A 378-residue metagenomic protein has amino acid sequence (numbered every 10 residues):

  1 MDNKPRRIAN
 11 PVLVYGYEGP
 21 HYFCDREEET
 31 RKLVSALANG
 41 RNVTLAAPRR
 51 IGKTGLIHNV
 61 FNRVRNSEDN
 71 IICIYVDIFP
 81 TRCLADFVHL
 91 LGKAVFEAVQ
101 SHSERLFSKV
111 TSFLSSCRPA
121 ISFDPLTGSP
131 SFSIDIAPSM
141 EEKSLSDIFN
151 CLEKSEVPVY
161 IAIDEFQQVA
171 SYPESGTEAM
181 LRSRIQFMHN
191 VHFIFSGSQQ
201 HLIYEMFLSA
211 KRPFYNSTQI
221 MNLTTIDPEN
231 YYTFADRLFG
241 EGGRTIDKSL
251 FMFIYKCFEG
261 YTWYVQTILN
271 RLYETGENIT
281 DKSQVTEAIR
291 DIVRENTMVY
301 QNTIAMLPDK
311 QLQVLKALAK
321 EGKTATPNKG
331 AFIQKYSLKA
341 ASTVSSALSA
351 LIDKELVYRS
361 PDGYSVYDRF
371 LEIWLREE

Functional and structural regions predicted by a protein language model:
M1-P48, R63-D69, Y358: A short, basic N-terminal segment
D2-V12, M298-E378: C-terminal leucine-rich, beta-strand-based interaction scaffolds used for sensing/assembly
A47-I51, G55-Y160, S342: P-loop NTPase nucleotide-binding core
R63, M180, R271, A350: Alpha-helical DNA-recognition elements
S131-Q199, L208: Conserved Walker B catalytic segment
E205-K256, N278-I279: Helix-loop-helix "sensor" segment of P-loop NTPases
F251, E274-N296: Conserved C-terminal helix/linker of AAA+ ATPases
M252-C257, W263-E277, Q313-K316, S349: C-terminal helical "lid" of AAA+/P-loop NTPase domains
